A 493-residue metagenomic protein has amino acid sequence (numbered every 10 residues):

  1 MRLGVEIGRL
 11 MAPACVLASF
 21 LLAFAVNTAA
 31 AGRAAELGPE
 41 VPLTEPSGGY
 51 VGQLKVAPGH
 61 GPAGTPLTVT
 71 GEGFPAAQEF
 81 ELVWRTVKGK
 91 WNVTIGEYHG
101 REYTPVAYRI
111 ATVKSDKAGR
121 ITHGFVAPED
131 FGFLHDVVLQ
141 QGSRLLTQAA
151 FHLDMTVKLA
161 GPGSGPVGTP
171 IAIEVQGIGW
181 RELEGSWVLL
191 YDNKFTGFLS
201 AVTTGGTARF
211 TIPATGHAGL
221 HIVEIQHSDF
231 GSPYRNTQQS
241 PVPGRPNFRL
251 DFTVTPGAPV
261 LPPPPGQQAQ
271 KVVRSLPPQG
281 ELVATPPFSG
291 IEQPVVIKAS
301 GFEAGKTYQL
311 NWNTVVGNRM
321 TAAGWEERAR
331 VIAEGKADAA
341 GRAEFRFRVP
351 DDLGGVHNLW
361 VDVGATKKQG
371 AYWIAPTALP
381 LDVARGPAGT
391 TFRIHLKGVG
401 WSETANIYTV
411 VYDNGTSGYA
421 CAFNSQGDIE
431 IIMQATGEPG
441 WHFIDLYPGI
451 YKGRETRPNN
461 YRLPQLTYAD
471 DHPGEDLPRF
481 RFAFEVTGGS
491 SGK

Functional and structural regions predicted by a protein language model:
R2-V16: Bacterial N-terminal signal peptides that target proteins for export
R9-M11, F20, A30: N-terminal regions of proteins, emphasizing targeting and processing segments when present
P13-A25: Bacterial N-terminal signal peptides
A30-K493: Extracytoplasmic/secretory-pathway segments with low complexity and glycosylation-like composition
